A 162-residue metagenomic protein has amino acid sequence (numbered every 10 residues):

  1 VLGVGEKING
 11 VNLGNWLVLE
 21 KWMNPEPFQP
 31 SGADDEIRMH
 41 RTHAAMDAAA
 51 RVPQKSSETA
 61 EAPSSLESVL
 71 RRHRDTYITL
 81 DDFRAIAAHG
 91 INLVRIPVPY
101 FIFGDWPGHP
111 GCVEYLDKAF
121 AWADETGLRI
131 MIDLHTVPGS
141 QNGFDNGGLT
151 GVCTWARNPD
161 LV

Functional and structural regions predicted by a protein language model:
V1-V4: Mature N-terminal, pre-catalytic/accessory segment of carbohydrate-active enzymes
E6-G10, N15-V18, W22-V162: Active-site mouth of glycoside hydrolases
